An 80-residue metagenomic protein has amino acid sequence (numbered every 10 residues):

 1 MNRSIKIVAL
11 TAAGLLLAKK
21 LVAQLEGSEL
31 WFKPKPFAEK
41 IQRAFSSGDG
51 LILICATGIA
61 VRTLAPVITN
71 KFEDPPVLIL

Functional and structural regions predicted by a protein language model:
M1-N2, E26, R43-G48, F72: Flexible, charged surface loops at secondary-structure boundaries
M1-P34: N-terminal basic/disordered segments at the start of proteins
S4, G50, P76: Residues at the starts of beta-strands that form the adenosine-phosphate
G14-L15, I59-T63: Short glycine/serine/threonine-rich phosphate/pyrophosphate-binding segments that cradle anionic phosphate groups
L30-P34, L53-C55, I79: General beta-strand structural signal in soluble alpha/beta enzymes
K40-V61: Short, structured active-site "lid" loops
A65-V67: Histidine-anchored nucleotide/phosphate-binding helix
K71-L80: Short, acidic/small-residue loops that bind anionic groups at enzyme active sites
